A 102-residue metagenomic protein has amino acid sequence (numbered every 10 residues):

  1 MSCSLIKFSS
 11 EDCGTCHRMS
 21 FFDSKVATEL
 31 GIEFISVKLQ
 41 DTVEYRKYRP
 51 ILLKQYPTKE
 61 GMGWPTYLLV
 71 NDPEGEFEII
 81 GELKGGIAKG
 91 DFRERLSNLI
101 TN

Functional and structural regions predicted by a protein language model:
M1-I32: Local sequence-structure signature of Cys/Sec-based thiol-disulfide redox active-site neighborhoods
F8-S9, G31-P50: Thiol-based oxidoreductase modules, predominantly thioredoxin-like and allied folds used for disulfide exchange
G14-K25, T42-K47, I51-M62: Chalcogenol-based redox active-site neighborhoods
S20-F21, E33, E76, D91: Intrinsic disorder/low-structure terminal segments
S24, E33-F34, L96-L99: Short, charged/polar low-complexity linear motifs in solvent-exposed/disordered segments
G31, Y56-P57, G90: Short, flexible coil/linker elements and helix-boundary hinge sites characteristic of intrinsically disordered
M62-N102: Non-catalytic, surface beta->alpha helical segment in thiol-disulfide oxidoreductase systems
